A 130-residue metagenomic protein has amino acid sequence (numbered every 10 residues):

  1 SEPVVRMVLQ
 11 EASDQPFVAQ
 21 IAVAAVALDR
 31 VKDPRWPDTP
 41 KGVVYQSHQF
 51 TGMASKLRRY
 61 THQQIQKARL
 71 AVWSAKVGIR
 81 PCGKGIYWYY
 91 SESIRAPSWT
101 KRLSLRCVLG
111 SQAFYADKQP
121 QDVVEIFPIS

Functional and structural regions predicted by a protein language model:
S1-S130: Bacterial extracytoplasmic/cell-wall-associated proteins, especially those involved in peptidoglycan
